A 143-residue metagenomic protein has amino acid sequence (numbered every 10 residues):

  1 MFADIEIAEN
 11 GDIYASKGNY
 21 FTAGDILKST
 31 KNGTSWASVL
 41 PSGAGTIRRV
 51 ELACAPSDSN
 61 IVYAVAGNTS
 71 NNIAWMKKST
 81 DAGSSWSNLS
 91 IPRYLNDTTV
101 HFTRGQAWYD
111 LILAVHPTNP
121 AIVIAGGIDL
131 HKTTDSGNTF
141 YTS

Functional and structural regions predicted by a protein language model:
M1, N19-G45, T69-T99, D129-S143: Asp-box/BNR beta-propeller loop motif
D4, R49-E51, D110-I112: Conserved beta-strand position repeated once per blade in WD40 beta-propeller domains
I7-N10, C54-S59, V115-N119: Residue-level detector of Asp-centered blade-edge/turn motifs that repeat once per structural unit in beta-propeller
D12, D25, S59-I61, W75 (+2 more regions): Generic structural signal for coil-to-beta-strand starts
G45-T46, Q106: Conserved loop/turn at the beginning of each blade in beta-propeller domains
R49-D58, G67: Active-site region of glycoside hydrolase catalytic domains
V100-D110: Extracytoplasmic beta-rich repeat domains
